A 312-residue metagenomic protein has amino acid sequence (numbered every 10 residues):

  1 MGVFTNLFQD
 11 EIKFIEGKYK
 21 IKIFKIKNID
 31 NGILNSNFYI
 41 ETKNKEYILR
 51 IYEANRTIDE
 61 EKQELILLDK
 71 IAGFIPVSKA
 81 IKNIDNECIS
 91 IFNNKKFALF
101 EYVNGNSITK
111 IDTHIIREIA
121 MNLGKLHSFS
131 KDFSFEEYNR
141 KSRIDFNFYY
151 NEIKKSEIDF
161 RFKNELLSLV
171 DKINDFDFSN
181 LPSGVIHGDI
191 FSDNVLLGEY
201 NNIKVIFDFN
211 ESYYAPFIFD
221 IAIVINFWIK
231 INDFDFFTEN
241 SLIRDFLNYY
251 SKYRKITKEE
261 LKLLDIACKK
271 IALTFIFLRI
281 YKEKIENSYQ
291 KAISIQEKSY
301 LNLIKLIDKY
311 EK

Functional and structural regions predicted by a protein language model:
M1-I81, G198-E199, E311-K312: Conserved NTP-binding catalytic cores of kinases and kinase-like/nucleotidyltransferase enzymes across multiple kinase
F8-K18, F135, N147-G188, G198-N201 (+1 more regions): An alpha-helical support segment within catalytic cores of ATP-dependent transferases
I33-E41, I48-L49, A80, I173-F219: Active-site acidic catalytic loop and adjacent metal/ATP-binding pocket of ATP-dependent phosphoryl transfer enzymes
T42-F133: ATP-binding pocket architecture of kinase catalytic cores
F97-K110, N151, L273-N287: A glycine-centered beta->alpha junction motif in the catalytic cores of kinase/phosphotransferase enzymes
K110-R161, S183: A cross-family kinase active-site recognition segment
I218-R254, K270-N287: Active-site activation/catalytic loop segments of kinase-like enzymes and analogous catalytic loops in related
F275-K312: ATP/Mg2+ or Mg2+-diphosphate-binding catalytic cores that bind nucleotide phosphates or diphosphates via glycine-rich
